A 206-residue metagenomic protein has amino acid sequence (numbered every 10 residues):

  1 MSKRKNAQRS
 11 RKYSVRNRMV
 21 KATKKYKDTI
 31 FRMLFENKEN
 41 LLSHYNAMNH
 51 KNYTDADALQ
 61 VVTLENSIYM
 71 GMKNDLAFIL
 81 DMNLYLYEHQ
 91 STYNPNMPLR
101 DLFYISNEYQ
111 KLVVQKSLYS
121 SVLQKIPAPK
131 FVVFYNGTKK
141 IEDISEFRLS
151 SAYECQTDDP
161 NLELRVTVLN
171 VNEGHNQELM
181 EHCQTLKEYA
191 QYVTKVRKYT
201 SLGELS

Functional and structural regions predicted by a protein language model:
S2-S206: Elongated, amphipathic alpha-helical interaction scaffolds
